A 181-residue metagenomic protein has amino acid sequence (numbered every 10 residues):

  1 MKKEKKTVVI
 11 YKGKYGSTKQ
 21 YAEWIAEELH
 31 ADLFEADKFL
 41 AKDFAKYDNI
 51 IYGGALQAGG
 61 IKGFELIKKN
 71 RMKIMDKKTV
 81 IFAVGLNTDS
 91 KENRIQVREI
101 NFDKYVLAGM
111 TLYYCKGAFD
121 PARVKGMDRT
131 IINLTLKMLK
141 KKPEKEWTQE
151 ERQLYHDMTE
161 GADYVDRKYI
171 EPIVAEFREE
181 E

Functional and structural regions predicted by a protein language model:
M1-M75, E171-E181: N-terminal beta1-alpha1-beta2 submodule of the flavodoxin-like/Rossmannoid cofactor-binding fold
K3-E4, G59-E181: FMN-binding flavodoxin-like domain, especially the glycine-rich phosphate-binding loop
